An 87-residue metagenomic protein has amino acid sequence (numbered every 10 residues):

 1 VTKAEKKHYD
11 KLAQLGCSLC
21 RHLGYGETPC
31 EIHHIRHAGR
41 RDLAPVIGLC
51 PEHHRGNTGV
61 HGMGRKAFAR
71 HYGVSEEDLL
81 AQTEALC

Functional and structural regions predicted by a protein language model:
T2-E31: Short cysteine-rich loop/turn motifs with clustered Cys
L12, H34, C50: Divalent metal-coordination and catalytic microenvironments
R21-H22, P51-H54: Cys/His-coordinated zinc-binding microdomains
C30, I47-G48: A broad, low-specificity signal marking well-ordered, structured residues that form hydrophobic/aromatic
E31-H37: Short basic/aromatic active-site micro-motif
A38-I47, R55-C87: Polybasic, low-complexity binding patches
